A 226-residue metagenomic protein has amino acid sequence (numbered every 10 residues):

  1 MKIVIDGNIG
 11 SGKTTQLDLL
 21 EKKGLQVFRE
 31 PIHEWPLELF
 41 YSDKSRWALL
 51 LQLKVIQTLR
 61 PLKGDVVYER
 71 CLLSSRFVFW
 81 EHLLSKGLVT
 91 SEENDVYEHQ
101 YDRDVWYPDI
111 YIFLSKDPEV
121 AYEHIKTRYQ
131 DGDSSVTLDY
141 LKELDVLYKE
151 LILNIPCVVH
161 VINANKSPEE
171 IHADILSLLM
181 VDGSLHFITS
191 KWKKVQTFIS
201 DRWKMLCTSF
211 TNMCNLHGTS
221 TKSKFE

Functional and structural regions predicted by a protein language model:
I5: Hydrophobic anchor at the beta1->P-loop junction of P-loop NTPases
N8: P-loop (Walker A) phosphate-binding loop of NTP-binding proteins
K13: Conserved lysine of the Walker
Q16: Hydrophobic positions on the alpha1 helix immediately C-terminal to the Walker A/P-loop
E21-P61: Conserved substrate/cofactor phosphate-moiety recognition/catalytic segment in nucleotide-dependent phosphotransferases
I32-E34, L72-S74, D117-A121, S167-P168: Conserved nucleotide-binding/hydrolysis micro-motifs of P-loop NTPases
V78-L147: A glycine- and Lys/Arg-enriched "phosphate-lid" helix/loop adjacent to the NTP-binding pocket of small-molecule kinases
Y122-E226: NTP-dependent small-molecule kinase module
